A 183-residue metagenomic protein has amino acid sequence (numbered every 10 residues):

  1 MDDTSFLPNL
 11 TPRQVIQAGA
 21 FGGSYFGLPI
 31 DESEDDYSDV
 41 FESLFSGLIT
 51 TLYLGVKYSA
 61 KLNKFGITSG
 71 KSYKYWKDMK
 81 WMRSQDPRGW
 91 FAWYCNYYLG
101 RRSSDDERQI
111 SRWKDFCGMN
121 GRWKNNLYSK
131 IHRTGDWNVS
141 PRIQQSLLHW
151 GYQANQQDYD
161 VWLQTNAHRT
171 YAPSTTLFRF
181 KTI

Functional and structural regions predicted by a protein language model:
M1-Q85, G89, R101, M119-R142 (+2 more regions): Compositionally biased, intrinsically disordered low-complexity regions enriched for acidic
W93, Y97-I183: Intrinsically disordered, low-complexity, Lys/Arg-biased terminal tails
